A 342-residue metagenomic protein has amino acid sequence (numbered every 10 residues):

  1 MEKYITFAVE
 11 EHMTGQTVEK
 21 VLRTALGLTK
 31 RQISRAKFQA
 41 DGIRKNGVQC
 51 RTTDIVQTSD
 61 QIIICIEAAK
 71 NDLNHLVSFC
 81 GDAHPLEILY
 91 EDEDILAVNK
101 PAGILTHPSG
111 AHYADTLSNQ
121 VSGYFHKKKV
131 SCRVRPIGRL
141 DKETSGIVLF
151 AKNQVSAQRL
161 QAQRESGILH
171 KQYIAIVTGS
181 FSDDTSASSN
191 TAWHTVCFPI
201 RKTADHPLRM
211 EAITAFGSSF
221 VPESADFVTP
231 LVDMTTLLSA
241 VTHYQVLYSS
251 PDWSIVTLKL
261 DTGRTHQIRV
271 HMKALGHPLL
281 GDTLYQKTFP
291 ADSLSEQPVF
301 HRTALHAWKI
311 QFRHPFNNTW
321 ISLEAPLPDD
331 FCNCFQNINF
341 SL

Functional and structural regions predicted by a protein language model:
M1-L342: RNA pseudouridine synthases
